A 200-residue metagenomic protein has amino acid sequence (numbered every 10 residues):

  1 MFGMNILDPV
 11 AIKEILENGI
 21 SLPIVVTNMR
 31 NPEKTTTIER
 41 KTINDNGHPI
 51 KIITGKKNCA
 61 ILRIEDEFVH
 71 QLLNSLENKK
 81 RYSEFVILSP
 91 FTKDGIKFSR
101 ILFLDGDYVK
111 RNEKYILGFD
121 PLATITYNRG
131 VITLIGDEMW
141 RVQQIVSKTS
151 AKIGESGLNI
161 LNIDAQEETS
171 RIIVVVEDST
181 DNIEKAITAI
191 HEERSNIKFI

Functional and structural regions predicted by a protein language model:
M1-I200: C-terminal catalytic "cap/lid" subdomain
